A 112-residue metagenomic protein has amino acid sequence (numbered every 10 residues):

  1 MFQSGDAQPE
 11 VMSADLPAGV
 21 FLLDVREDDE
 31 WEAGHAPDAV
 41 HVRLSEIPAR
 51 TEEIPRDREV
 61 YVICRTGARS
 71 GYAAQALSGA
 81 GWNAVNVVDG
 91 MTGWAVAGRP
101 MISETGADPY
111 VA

Functional and structural regions predicted by a protein language model:
M1-F21, E27-E59, S70-A112: Rhodanese-like catalytic fold shared by cysteine-dependent sulfurtransferases and DSP/PTP-type phosphatases
I63: Short, surface-exposed ligand- or partner-binding patches at beta-edge/loop junctions that are enriched in aromatics
